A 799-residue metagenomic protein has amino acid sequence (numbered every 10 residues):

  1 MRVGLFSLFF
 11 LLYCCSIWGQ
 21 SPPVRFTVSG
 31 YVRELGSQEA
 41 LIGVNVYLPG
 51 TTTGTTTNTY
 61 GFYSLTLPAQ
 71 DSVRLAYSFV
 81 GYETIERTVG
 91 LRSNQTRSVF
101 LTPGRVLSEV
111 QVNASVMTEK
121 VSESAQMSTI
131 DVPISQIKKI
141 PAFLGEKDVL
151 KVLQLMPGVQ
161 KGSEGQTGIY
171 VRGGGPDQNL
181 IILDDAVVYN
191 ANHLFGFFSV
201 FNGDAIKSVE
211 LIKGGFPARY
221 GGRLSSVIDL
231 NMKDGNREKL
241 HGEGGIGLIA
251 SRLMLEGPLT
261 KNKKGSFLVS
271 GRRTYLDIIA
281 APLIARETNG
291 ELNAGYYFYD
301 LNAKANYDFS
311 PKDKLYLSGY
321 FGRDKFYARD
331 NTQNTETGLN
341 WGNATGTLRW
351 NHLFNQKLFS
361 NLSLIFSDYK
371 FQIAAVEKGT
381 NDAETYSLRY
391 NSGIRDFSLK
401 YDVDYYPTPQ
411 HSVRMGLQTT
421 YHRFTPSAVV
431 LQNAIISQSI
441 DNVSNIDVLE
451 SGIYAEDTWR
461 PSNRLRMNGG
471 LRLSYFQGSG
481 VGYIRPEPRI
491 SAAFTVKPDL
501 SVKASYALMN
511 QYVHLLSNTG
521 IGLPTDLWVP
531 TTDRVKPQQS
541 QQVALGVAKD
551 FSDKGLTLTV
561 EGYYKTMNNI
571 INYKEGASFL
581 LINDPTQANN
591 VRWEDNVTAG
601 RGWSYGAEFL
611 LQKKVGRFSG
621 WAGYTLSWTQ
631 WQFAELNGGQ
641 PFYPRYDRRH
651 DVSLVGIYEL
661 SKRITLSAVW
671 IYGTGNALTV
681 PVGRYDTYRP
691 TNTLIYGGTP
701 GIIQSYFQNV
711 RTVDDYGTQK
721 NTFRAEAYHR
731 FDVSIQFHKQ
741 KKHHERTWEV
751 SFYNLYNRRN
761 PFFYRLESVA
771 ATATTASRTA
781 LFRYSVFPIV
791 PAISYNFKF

Functional and structural regions predicted by a protein language model:
S21, R25, Y31-S37, V44-P49 (+6 more regions): Short, acidic, small-residue-rich periplasmic hinge/interaction motif at the N-terminus of Gram-negative outer-membrane
E83, V116-D177, D185-F216, K233: Periplasmic N-terminal accessory/gating domains of Gram-negative outer-membrane beta-barrel systems
G247-R273, E287-K325, W341-L364, P407-T408: Transmembrane beta-barrel wall of Gram-negative outer-membrane proteins
K312-N361, D368-R395, P524: Flexible loop and strand-edge segments within Gram-negative outer membrane beta-barrel domains
K325, K370-Q372, V376, T425-N433 (+4 more regions): Surface-exposed extracellular loop regions of Gram-negative outer-membrane beta-barrel proteins, predominantly
D396-K400, D441-V448, G452, K536 (+3 more regions): Outer membrane beta-barrel strand-and-loop segments of large Gram-negative receptors, especially TonB-dependent
Y564-T566, A588-V680: Gram-negative outer-membrane beta-barrel transporters
R663, I671-R711, A725-D732, F737-F799: C-terminal beta-signal and adjacent terminal beta-strands/loops of Gram-negative outer-membrane beta-barrel proteins
